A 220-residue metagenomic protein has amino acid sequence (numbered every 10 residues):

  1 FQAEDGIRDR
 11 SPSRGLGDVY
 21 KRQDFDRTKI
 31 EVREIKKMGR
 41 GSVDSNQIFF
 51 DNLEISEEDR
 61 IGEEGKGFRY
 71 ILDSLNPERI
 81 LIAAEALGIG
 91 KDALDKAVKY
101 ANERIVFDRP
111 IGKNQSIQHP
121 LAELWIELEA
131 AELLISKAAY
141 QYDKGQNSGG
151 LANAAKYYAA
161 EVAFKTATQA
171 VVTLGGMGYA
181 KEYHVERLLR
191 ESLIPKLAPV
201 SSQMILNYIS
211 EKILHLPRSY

Functional and structural regions predicted by a protein language model:
E4, R8, S13-K99, R109 (+3 more regions): FAD-binding core of flavoproteins
P12, K113, P120, E127 (+4 more regions): Residue-level recognition of specific faces of alpha-helices
I71, A97, A138, A155 (+1 more regions): Short alpha-helical scaffolding segments that buttress acidic/His motifs in well-ordered protein cores
A84, Q115-L128, N153-K156, E161 (+1 more regions): Extended, low-aromatic, Leu/Ala- and acidic/polar-enriched alpha-helical coiled-coil segments that form the periplasmic
V98-G112, W125-Y158, V171-Y179: C-terminal helix-coil-helix/basic helical segment that borders enzyme active sites and/or dimer interfaces and provides
Q146, N153-Y220: Alpha-helix capping/hinge segments and adjacent helical runs
